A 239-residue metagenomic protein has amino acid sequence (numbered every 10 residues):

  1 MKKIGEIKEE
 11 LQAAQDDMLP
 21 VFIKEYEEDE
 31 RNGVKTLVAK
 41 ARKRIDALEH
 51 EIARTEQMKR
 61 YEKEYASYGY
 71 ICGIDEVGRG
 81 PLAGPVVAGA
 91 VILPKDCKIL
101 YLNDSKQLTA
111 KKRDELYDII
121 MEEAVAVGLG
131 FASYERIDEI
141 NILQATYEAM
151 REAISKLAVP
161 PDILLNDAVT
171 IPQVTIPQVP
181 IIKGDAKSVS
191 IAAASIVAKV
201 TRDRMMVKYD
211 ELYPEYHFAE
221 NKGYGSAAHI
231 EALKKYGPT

Functional and structural regions predicted by a protein language model:
M1-C72, R79-T239: RNase H-like, Mg2+-dependent phosphodiesterase core, and more generally RNA phosphate-backbone-engaging helix-loop
